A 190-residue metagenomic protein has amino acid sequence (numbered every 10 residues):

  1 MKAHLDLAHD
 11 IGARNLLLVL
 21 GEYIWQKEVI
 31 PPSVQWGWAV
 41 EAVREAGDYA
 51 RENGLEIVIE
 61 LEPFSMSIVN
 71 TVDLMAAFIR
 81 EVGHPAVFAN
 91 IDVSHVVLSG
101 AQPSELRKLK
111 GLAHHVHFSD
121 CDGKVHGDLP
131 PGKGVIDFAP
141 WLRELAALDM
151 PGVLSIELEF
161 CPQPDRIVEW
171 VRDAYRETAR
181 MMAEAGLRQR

Functional and structural regions predicted by a protein language model:
M1-N15, G37-N53: An active-site-proximal structural segment forming one wall of the substrate-binding cleft that immediately precedes
D6, G12-R14, R44, V69-F88 (+1 more regions): Histidine-acidic metal/acid-base catalytic patches
A13-G21, G54-E60, V153-I156: Short beta-strand segments at enzyme active-site cores
G21-Q35, Q163-W170: Surface-exposed, active-site-proximal loop segments in enzymatic domains
E22-Y23, F64-S65, E159: Conserved beta-strand edge residues that scaffold enzyme active sites
Q26-P31, I59-E62, V125, L129 (+1 more regions): Short coil/turn segments at secondary-structure junctions
Q35, S65, L98: Glycine-rich "substrate-gating" loop/helix at the edge of Rossmann-like oxidoreductase active sites
L55-S67, I91: Aromatic-lined carbohydrate-recognition surfaces of secreted/lumenal glycan-active proteins
